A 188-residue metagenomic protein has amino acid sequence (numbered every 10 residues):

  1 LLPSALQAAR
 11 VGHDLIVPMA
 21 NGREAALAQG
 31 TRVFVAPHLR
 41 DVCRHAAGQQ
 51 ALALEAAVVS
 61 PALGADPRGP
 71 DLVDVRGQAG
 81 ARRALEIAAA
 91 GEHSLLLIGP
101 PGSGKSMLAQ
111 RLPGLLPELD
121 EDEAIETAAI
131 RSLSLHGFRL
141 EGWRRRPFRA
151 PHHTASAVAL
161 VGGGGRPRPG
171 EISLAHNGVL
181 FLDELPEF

Functional and structural regions predicted by a protein language model:
L1-L96, P100-S103, M107: Peripheral, non-AAA+ core regions of ATP-driven protein-machinery
P3-Q7, L108-L112, T127, A159 (+1 more regions): Alpha-helical scaffold elements adjacent to nucleotide-binding pockets in ATP/GTP-utilizing enzyme cores
R32, D74-V75, I98, G102 (+5 more regions): Hydrophobic alpha-helical scaffolding
A36, V161, F181-D183: Hydrophobic residues in beta-strands of the RecA-like P-loop NTPase core, especially within AAA+ ATPase
A51-I87, G91, D122-I172: P-loop NTPase nucleotide-binding/switch module
L97-L140: Walker A/P-loop
R168-F188: Conserved AAA+/SF3 P-loop NTPase catalytic/coupling segment centered on the Walker-B
